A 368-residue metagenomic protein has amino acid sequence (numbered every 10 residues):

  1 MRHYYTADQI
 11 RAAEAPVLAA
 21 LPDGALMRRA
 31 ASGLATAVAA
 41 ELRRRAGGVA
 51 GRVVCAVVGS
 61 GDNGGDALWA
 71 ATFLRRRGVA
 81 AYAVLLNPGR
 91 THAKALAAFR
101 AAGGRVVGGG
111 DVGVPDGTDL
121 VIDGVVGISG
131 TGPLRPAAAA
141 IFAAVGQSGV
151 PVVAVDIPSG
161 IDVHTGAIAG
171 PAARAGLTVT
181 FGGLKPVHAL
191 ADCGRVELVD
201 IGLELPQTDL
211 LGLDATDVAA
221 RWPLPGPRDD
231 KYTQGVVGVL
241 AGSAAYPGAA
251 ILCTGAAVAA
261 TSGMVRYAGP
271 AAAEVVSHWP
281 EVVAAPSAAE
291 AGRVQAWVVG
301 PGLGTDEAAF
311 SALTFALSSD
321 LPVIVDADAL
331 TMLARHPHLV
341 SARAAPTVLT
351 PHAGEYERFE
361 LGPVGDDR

Functional and structural regions predicted by a protein language model:
M1-L85, A175-L177, K185-A327, T331-R368: Small-residue (G/A/S/T)-rich helix-start motifs and N-terminal tracts that mark the onset
W69-Q147, E274-R293: N-terminal small/polar loop signature for handling phosphorylated ligands or for N-terminal nucleophile
N87-G89, I157-S159, A329: Short beta-alpha junction loops
V106-V107, D111-G113, A169, T305-E307 (+1 more regions): Polar low-complexity intrinsically disordered regions enriched in Ser/Thr and small residues
T118-L120, V125-L210: Internal gly/pro-rich beta-alpha loop/helix module that stabilizes soluble enzyme cofactors or their anionic handles
